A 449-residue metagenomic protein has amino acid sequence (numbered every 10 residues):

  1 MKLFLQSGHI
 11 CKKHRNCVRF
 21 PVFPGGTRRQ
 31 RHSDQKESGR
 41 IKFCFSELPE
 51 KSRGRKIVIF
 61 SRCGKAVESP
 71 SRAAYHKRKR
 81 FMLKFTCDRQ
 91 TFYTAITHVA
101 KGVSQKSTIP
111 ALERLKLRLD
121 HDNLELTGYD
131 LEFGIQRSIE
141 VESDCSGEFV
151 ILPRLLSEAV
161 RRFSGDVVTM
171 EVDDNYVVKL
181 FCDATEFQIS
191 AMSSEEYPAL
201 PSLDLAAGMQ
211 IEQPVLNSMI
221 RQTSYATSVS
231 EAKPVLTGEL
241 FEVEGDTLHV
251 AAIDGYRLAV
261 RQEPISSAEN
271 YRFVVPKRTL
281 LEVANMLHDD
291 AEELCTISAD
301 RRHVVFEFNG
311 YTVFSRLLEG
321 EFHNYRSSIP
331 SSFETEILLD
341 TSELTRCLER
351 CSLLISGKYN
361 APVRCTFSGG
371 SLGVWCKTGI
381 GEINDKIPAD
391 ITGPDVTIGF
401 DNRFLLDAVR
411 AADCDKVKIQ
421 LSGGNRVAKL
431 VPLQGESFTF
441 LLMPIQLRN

Functional and structural regions predicted by a protein language model:
K2, K13-N16, K36, K51-S52 (+1 more regions): Polybasic, lysine-rich low-complexity intrinsically disordered segments
F4, F20-F23, F43-F45, F60 (+2 more regions): Aromatic (phenylalanine/tyrosine) cluster motif
L5, R28-R29, S52, S61: Short polybasic linear motifs
G8, G25-G26, G39, G54 (+1 more regions): Residue-identity detector for glycine
H9, H14-N16, H32-D34, Y75-H76: Intrinsic-disorder-associated, low-complexity terminal segments enriched in Asp/Asn/His/Tyr and depleted of Lys/Arg
K56-I59, G64, E68-N449: Structural preference for solvent-exposed beta-strand-turn elements and adjacent flexible terminal/loop segments within
